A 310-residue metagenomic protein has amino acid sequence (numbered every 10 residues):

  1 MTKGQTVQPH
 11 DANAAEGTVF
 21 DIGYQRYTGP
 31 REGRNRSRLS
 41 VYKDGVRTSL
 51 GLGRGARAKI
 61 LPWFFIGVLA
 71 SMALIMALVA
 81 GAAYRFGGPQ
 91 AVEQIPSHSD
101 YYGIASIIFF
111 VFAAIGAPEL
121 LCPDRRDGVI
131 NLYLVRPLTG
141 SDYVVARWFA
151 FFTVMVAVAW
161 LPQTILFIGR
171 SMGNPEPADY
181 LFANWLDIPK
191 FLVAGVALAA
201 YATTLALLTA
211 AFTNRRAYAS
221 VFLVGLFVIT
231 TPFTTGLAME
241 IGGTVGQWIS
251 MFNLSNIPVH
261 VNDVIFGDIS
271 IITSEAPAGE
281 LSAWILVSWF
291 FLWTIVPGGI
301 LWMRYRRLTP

Functional and structural regions predicted by a protein language model:
M1-A12, A83, V92, A217-R307: Terminal transmembrane helical anchor/hairpin motif
M1-N35: Short, non-transmembrane cytosolic segments of multipass membrane proteins
R34-R36, R47-I66: Membrane-interface helix starts
R57-G81, I108-V111, L223-T231, I295: Hydrophobic alpha-helical transmembrane segments of multi-pass membrane transport/permease proteins
L69-A73, D100-P123: Long, hydrophobic alpha-helical segments
A105, V145-T213, E280: Secretory targeting signals
A113-A117, I165, T204-L205, V221 (+3 more regions): Hydrophobic/aromatic residues in alpha-helical transmembrane segments
L120-T153: Helix-loop-helix units of permease transmembrane domains in multi-pass membrane transporters, especially ABC
